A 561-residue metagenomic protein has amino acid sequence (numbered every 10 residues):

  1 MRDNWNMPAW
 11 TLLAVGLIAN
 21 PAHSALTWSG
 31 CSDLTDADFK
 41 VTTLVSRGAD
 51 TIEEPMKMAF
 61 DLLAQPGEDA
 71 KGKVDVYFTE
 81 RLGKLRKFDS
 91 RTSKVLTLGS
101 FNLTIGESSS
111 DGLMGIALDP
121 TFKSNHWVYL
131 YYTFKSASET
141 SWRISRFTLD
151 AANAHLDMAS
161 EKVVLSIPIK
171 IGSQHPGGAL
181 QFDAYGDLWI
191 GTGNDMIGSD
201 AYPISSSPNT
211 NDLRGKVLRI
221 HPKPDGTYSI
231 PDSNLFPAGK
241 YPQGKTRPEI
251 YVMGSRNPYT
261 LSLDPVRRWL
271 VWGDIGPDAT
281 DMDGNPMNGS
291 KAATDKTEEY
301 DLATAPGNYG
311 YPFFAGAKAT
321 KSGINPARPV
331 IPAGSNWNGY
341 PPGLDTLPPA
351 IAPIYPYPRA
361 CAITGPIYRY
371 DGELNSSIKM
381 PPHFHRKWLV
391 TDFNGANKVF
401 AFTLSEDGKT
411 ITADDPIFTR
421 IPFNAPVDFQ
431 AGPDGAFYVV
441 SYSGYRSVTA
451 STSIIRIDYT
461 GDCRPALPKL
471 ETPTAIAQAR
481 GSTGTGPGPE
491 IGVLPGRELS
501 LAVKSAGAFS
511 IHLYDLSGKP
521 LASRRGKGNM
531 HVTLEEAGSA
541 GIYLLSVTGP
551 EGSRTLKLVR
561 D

Functional and structural regions predicted by a protein language model:
R2-W10: Bacterial N-terminal signal peptides that target proteins for export
A9-N20: Bacterial N-terminal signal peptides
A25-S199, T260-W272, G276-A279, R359-D407 (+3 more regions): Acidic, Gly/Ser/Thr-rich repeat motifs that build Ca2+-stabilized beta-propeller blades
L26-L34, D69-G72, D111-L113, N194-P416 (+4 more regions): Beta-propeller domain segments
G186, G435, Y514-L521, Y543: Short, glycine-anchored, charge-dense loop/turn motifs used at functional sites
N397-F400, G507-I511: Short beta-strand/loop motifs in extracellular/secreted proteins, especially within beta-sandwich accessory domains
D462-S505: Residue-level detector of functionally pivotal "anchor" positions at catalytic/ligand-binding pockets or at interdomain
S523-R525, M530, A537-D561: C-terminal tail/sorting-segment detector
